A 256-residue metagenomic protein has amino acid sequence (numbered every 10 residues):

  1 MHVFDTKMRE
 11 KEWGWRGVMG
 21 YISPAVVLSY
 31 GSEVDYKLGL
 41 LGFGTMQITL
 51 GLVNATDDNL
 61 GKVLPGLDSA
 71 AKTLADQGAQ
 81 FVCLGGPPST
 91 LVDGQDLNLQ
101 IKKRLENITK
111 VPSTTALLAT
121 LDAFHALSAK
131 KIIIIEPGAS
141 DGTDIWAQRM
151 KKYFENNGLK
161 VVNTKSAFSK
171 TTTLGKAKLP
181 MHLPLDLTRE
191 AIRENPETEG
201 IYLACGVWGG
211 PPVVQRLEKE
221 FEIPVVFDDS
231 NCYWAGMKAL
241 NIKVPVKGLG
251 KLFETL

Functional and structural regions predicted by a protein language model:
M1-S69, Q148-P180: N-terminal glycine-rich anion-binding loop in soluble enzyme alpha/beta folds
L74-L118, D122: Glycine/small-residue-rich loop that forms an oxyanion/phosphate-binding "nest" at active or ligand-binding sites
A75, H125, E155, I192-E194: Non-catalytic positions within long, well-ordered alpha-helices that form the structural scaffold/packing of enzyme
A79-G85, I133-E136, T198-C205: Periplasmic-binding protein-like
C83-L84, S113-L117, N163-T164, L203 (+1 more regions): General beta-strand structural signal in soluble alpha/beta enzymes
I101-K170, E254: Conserved beta-alpha
H182-F221, F227, C232-Y233: Hydrophobic alpha-helical
L217-E220, F227-L256: C-terminal functional extensions of proteins
